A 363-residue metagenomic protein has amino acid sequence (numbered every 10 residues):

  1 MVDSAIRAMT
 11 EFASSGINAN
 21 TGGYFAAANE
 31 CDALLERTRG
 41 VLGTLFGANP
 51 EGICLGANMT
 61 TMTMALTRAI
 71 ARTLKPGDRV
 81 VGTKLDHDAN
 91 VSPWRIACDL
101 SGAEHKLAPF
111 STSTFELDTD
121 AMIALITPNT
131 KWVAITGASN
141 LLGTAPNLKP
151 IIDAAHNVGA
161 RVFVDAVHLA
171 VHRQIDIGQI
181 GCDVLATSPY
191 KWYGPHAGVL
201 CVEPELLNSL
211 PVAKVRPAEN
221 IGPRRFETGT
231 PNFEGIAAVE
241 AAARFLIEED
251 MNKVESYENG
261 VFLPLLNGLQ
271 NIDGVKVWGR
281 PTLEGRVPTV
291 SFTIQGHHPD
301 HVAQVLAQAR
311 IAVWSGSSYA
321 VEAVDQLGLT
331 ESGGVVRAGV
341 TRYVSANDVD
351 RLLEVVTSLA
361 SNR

Functional and structural regions predicted by a protein language model:
M1-R363: Pyridoxal 5′-phosphate
